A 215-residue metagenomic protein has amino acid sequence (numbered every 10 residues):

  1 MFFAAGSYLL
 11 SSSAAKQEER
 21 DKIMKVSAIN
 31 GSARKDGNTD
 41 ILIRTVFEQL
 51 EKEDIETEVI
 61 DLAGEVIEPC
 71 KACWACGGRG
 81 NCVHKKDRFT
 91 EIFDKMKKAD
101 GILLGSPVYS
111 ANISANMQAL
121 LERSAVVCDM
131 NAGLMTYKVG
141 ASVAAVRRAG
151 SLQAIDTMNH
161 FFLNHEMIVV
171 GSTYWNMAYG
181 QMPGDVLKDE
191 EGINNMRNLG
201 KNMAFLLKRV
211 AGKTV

Functional and structural regions predicted by a protein language model:
F2-F3, Y8: Aromatic (phenylalanine/tyrosine) cluster motif
S12, K16-I23: Short, Lys/Arg-enriched N-terminal segments with co-localized hydrophobic residues within the first ~10-30 amino acids
M24, F47, K52, E91 (+2 more regions): Glycine-rich phosphate/pyrophosphate-binding loop and the adjoining helix
K25-E53: N-terminal beta1-alpha1 ligand-phosphate binding loop
L62-N81, Q181-V186: N-terminal beta-loop-helix "entrance" segment that forms/cooperates in small-molecule cofactor or anionic ligand
R79, V83-Y174: Helix-loop-strand module that forms the ligand-binding subsite of alpha/beta enzymes
